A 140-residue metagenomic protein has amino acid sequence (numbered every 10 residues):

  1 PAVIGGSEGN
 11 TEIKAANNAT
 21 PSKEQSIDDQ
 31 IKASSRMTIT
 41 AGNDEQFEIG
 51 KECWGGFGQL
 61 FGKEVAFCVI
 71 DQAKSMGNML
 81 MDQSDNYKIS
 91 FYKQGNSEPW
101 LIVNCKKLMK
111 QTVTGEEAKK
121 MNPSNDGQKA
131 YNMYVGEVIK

Functional and structural regions predicted by a protein language model:
P1-A19: Hydrophobic, small-residue-rich transmembrane alpha-helices and their short perimembrane loops in multi-pass membrane
N18-K140: Basic, polyanion-binding surface patches
